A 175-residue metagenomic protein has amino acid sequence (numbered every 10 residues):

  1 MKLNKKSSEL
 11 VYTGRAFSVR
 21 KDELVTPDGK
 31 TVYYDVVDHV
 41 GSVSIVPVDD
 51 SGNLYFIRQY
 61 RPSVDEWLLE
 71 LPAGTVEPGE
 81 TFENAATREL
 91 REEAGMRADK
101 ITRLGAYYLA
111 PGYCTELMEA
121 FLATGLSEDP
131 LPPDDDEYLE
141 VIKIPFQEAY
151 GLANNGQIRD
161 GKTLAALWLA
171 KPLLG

Functional and structural regions predicted by a protein language model:
M1-E9: A short, amphipathic edge element
S8-S44, D50: Acidic, metal-coordinating catalytic segment for phosphate/diphosphate chemistry, firing primarily on the Nudix
V32, G41-S44, D49, T75-G161: Unchanged
S42-E66, E70: A glycine-rich, hydrophobic loop/mini-helix early in the fold
P172-G175: Generic C-terminal helix-cap and adjacent flexible tail
